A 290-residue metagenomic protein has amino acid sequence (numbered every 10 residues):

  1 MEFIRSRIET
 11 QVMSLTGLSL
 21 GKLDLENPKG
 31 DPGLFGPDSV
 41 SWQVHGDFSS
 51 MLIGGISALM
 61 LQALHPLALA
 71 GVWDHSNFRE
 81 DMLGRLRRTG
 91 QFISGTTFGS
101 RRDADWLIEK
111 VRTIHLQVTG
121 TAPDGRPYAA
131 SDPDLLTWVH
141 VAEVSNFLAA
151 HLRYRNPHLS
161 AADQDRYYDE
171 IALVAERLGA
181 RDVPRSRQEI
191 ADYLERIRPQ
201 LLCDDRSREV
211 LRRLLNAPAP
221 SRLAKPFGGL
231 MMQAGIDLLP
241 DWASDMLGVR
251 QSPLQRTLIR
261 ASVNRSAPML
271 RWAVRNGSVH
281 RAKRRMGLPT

Functional and structural regions predicted by a protein language model:
M1-W138, A142, F147-T290: Mature, function-bearing regions of proteins
